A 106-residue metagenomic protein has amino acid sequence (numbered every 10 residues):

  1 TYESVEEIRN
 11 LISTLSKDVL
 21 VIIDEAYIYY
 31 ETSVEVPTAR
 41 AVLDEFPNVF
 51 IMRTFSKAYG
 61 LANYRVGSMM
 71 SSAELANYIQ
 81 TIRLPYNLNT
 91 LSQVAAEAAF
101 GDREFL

Functional and structural regions predicted by a protein language model:
T1-V21, Y27-A58: Active-site pre-lysine segment of PLP-dependent enzymes
N48-L106: PLP-dependent aminotransferase class I/II
